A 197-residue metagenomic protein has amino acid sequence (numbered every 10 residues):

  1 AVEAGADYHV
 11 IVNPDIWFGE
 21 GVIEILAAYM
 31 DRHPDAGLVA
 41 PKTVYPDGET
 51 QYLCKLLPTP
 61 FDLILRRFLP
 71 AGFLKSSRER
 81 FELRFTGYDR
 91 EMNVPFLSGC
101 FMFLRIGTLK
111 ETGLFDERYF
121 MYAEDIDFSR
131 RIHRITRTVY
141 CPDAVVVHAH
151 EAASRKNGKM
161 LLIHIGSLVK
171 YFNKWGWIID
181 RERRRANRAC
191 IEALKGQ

Functional and structural regions predicted by a protein language model:
A1-V2: Short, conserved alpha-helix that lines the donor NDP-sugar binding/gating region of sugar-transfer enzymes
H9: Short aromatic/hydrophobic "clamp" motif used to bind/position activated sugar donors
D15-W17, Y119: Acidic metal-phosphate-binding loop of nucleotide-sugar-dependent transferases
W17-L53: Conserved donor NDP-sugar-binding/catalytic core segment of glycosyltransferases
P58-V94: Short, flexible, basic/aromatic active-site loop/helix in glycosyltransferases
G87-D89, N93-V145: A short, conserved alpha-helix in the catalytic core of glycosyltransferases
D127-R130, R134-Q197: Active-site-adjacent helix/loop segment of glycosyltransferases that harbors family-specific signature motifs
